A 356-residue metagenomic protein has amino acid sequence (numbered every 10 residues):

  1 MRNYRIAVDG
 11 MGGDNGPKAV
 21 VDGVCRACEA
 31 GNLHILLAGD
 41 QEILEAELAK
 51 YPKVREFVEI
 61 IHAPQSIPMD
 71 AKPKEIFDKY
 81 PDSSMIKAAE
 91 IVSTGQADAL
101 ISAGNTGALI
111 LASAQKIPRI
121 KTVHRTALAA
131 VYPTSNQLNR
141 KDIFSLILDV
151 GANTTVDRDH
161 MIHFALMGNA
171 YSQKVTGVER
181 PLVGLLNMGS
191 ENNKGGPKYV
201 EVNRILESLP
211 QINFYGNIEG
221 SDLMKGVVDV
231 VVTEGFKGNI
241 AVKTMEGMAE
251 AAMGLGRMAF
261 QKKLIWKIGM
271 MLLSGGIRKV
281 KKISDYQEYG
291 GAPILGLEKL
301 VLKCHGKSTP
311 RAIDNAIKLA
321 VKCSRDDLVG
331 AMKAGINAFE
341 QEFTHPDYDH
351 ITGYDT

Functional and structural regions predicted by a protein language model:
M1-L37, Q41-E75, T94, A99 (+4 more regions): Anion-binding alpha/beta catalytic cores of soluble intermediary-metabolism enzymes, centered on
Y80-M85, T233-N239: A polyampholytic, Gly/Pro-enriched intrinsically disordered region
P81-Q96, N203: Short, well-structured alpha-helical segments in soluble
D222-L223, V228-D229, T233: Glycine-rich ThDP/TPP pyrophosphate-binding loop and its adjacent helix/strand module within ThDP-dependent enzymes
D326: Flexible, acidic glycine-rich loops studded with aromatic residues
